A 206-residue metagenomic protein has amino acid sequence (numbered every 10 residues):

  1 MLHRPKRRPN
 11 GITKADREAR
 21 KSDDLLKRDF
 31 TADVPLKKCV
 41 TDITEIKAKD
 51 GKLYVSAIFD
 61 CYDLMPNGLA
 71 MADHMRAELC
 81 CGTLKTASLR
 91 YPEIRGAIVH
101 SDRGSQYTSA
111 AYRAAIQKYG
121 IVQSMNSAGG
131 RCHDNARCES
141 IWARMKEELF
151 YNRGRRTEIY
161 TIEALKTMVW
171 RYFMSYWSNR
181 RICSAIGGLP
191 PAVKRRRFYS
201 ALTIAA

Functional and structural regions predicted by a protein language model:
M1-V34, C132, P190-S200: Basic, flexible linker segments flanking DNA-binding modules in nucleic acid-interacting mobile-element proteins
H3-G11, I98-R103, Q117-R137, N152-I159 (+1 more regions): RNase H-like polynucleotidyl transferase catalytic core
K14, A110, Q117, A143-A206: C-terminal domain-tail junction helix/linker
S22, L36, V55, R76 (+4 more regions): Hydrophobic (often cysteine-bearing) scaffold residues that line and stabilize catalytic clefts of nucleotide/cofactor
L26, D42, I58, L64 (+9 more regions): Mobile genetic element proteins and their domesticated derivatives, centered on retroelements and DNA transposons
R28-N67, D73-H74: An active-site-proximal beta-strand-loop segment
K47, G51, L69-E93, T108: Active-site beta-loop-alpha junctions of metal-dependent nucleic acid enzymes, especially the RNase H-like/DDE
